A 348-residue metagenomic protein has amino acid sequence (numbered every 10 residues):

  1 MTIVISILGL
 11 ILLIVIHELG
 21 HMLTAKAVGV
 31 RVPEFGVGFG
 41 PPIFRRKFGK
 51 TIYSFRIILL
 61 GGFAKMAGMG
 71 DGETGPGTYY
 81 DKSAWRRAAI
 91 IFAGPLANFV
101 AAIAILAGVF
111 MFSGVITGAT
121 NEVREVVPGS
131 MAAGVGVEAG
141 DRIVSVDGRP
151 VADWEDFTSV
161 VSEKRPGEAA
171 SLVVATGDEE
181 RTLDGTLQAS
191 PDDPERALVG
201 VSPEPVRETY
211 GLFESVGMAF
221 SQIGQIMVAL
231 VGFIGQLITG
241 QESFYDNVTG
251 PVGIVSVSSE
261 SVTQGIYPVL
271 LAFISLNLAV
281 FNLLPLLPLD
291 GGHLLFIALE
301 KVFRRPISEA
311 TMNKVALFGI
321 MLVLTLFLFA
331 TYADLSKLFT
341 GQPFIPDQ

Functional and structural regions predicted by a protein language model:
T2-G75, L284-F303: Small-residue-rich helix-interface/hinge motifs
I5, A27, Y53, I58-R124 (+1 more regions): Internal alpha-helical transmembrane segments
L10-I14, K65, N98, F273-N282 (+1 more regions): Alpha-helical transmembrane segments of multi-pass membrane proteins
V28-P33, G114-M131, L338-I345: Alpha-helical transmembrane signal-anchor/signal-peptide segments
T78-W85, V127, L187-V280, A298-F318 (+1 more regions): Functional transmembrane alpha-helices
A107-N121, S130, V135, V174-E179: Flexible, low-complexity junctional segments that flank or bridge functional domains
A132-E155, I223, V315: Conserved PDZ fold ligand-binding element
E138, V144-S145, S159-P203: PDZ-domain C-terminal substructure recognizer with occasional recognition of PDZ-binding tails
